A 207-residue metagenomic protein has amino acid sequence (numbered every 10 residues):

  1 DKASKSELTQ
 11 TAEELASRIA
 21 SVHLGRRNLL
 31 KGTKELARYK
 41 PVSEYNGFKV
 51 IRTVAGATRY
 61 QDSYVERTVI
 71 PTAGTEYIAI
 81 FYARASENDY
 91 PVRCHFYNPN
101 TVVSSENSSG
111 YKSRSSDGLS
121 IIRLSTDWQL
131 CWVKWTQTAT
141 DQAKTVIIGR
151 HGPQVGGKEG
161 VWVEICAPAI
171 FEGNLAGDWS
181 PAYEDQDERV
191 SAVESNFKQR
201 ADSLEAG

Functional and structural regions predicted by a protein language model:
D1-G207: Surface-exposed fibrous attachment elements
